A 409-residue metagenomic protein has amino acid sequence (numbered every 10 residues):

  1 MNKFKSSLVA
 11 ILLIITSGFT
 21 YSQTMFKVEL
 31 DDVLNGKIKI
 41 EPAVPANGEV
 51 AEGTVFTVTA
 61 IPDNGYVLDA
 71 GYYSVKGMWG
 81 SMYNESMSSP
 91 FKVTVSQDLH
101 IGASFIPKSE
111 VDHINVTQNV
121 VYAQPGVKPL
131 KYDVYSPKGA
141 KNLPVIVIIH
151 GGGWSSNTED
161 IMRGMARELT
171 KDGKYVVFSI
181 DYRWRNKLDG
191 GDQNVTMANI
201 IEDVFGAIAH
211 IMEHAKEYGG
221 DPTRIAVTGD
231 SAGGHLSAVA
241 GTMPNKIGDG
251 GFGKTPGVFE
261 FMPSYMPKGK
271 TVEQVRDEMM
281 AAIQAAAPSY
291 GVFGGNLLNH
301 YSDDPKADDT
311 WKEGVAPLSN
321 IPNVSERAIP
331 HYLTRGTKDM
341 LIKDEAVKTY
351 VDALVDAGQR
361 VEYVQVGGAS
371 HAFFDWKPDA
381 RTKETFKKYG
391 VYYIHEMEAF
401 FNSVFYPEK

Functional and structural regions predicted by a protein language model:
T54-M87: Surface-exposed interfaces of beta-sheet-rich extracellular modules
K108-A140: N-terminal cap/lid segment of alpha/beta-hydrolase-fold proteins
N142-G151: Short beta-strand element of the alpha/beta-hydrolase
D160-S179: Short amphipathic alpha-helix adjacent to the substrate-entry channel of hydrolases
N194-K216, Y393-H395: Alpha/beta-hydrolase active-site loop
G206-H300, V315: Primarily recognizes the serine-hydrolase "nucleophile elbow" in alpha/beta-hydrolase and SGNH/GDSL folds
R327, Y332-R335, D339: Short beta-strand/loop motif that positions the catalytic acidic residue of the alpha/beta-hydrolase fold
Y332-T334, E345-V351, V355-K409: C-terminal catalytic histidine-bearing segment of alpha/beta-hydrolase fold enzymes
